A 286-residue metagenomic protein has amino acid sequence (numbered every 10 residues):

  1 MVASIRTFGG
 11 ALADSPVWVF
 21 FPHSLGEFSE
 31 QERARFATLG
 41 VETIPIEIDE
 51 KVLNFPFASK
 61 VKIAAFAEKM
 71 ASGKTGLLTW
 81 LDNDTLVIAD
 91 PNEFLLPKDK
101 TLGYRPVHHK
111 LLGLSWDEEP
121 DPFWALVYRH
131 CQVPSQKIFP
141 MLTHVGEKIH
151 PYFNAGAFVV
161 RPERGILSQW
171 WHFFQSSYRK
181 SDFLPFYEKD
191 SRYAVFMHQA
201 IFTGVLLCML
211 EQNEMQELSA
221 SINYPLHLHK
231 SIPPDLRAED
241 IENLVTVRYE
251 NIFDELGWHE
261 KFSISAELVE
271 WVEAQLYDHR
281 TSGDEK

Functional and structural regions predicted by a protein language model:
M1-F55, K69-K74, Y193, E267-E285: N-terminal anchoring/stem segment of glycosyltransferases
T7-A11, K69-L77, D82-D84, R161-L167 (+1 more regions): Secondary-structure boundary elements
P45, V61-W116: GT-A fold catalytic core of metal-dependent nucleotide-sugar glycosyltransferases, centered on the diacidic
D49-F55, K110-L111, N223-H227: A short acidic, often aromatic-flanked loop/helix-cap motif at beta-alpha or helix-coil junctions that lines enzyme
L53-P56, L111-E118, L256-G257: Short, charged, surface-exposed secondary-structure boundary motifs
P56-I63, D117-P122, I232-E239: Short, surface-exposed amphipathic charged segments that create phosphate/polyanion-binding patches used for binding
P91-S168: Conserved catalytic core of nucleotide-sugar-dependent glycosyltransferases
I138-N154, R161-K286: A glycosyltransferase accessory/donor-loop signature
